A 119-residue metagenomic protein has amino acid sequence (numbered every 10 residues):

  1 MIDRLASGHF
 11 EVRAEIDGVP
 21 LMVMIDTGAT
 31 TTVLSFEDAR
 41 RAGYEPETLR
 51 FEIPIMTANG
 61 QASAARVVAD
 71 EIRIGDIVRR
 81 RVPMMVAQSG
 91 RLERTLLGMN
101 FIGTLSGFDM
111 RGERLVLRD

Functional and structural regions predicted by a protein language model:
M1-M22, T27-D119: Pepsin/retropepsin-fold aspartyl endopeptidases
